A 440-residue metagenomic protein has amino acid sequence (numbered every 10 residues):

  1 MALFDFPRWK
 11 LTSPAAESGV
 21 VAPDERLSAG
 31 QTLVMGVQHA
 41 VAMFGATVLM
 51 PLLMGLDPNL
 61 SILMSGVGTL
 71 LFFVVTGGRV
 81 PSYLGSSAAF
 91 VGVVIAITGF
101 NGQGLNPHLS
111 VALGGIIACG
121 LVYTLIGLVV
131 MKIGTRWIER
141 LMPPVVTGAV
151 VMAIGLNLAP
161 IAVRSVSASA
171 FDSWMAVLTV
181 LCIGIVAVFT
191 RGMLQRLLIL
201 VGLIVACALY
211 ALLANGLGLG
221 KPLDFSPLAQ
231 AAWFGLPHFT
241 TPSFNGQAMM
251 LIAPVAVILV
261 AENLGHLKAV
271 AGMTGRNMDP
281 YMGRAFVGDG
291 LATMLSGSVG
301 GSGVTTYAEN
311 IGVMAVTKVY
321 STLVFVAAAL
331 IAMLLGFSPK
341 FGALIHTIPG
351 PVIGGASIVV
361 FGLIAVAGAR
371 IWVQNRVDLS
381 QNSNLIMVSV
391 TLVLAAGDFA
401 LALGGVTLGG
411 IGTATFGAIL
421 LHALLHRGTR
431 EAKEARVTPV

Functional and structural regions predicted by a protein language model:
M1-P81, A89-L105: N-terminal signal-anchor module of multipass membrane proteins
M1-V34, L219-H238, G272-G275, A285 (+1 more regions): Intrinsically disordered, low-complexity non-transmembrane regions of multi-pass membrane transporters
K10-L11, A16, F44-T47, L181-F189 (+4 more regions): Juxtamembrane interface elements at the cytosolic ends of transmembrane helices in multi-pass membrane proteins
G19-G30, G55-F73, L251-T322: Membrane-embedded helical hairpins/re-entrant loop segments and their flanking transmembrane helices within multi-pass
G30-G45, D172-T179, L197-L198, L236-H266 (+1 more regions): Hydrophobic, membrane-embedded alpha-helices of multi-pass small-molecule transporters
V48-L53, Y83-A96, G265-T274, V304-V316 (+2 more regions): Re-entrant/interfacial helical elements at transmembrane boundaries that shape and gate the permeation pathway
L53-L56, G78, G99-P107, M131 (+6 more regions): Juxtamembrane helix-boundary/capping and inter-helix hinge elements in multi-pass membrane proteins
N106-G216, A327-A329, L334-R436: Membrane-embedded alpha-helical modules
